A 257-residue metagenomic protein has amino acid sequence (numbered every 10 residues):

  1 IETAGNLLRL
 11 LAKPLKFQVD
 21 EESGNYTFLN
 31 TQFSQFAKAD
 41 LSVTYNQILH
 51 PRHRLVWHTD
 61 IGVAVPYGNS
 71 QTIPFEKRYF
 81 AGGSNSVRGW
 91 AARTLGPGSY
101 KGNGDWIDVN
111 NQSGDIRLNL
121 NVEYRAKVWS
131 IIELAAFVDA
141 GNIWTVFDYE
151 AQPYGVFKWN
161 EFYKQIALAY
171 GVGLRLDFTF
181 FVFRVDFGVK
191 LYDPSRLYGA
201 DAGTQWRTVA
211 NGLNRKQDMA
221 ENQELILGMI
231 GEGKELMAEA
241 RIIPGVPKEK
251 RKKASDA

Functional and structural regions predicted by a protein language model:
I1-A126, A136-A140, W144-F147, A151-P153 (+1 more regions): C-terminal outer-membrane beta-barrel translocator/porin domains of Gram-negative envelope proteins and their
S42-V43, K77-A81, Y170-L176, T208: Feature captures outer-membrane beta-barrel proteins of Gram-negative bacteria and organelles
I48-R52, K127-I131, A167, F178-F181: Outer-membrane beta-barrel channels and translocator barrels
I132-F137, V182-G188: Conserved active-site loop/cleft motifs that coordinate metal ions or position small ligands
A140-N142, K190-G212: C-terminal/domain-terminus segments
E150-F178: Strand-loop-strand
L174-F183, T204-A257: Outer-membrane beta-barrel "beta-signal"
